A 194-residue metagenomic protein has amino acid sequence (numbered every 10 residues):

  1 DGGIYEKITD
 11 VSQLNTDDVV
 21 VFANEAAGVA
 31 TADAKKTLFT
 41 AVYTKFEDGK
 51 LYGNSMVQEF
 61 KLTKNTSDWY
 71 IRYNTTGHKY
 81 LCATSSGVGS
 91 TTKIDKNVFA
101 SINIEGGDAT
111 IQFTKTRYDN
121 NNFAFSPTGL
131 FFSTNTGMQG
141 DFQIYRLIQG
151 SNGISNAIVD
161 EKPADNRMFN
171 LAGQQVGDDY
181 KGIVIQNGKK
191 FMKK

Functional and structural regions predicted by a protein language model:
D1-G150: Lectin-like carbohydrate-binding module/patch detector with strong preference for beta-trefoil
P127, G140, L171-G173, Q186: Short, ordered coil/turn segments that flank beta-strands lining enzyme active or ligand-binding pockets
R146-A172: Residue-level detector of functionally pivotal "anchor" positions at catalytic/ligand-binding pockets or at interdomain
D179-K181: Extracellular Ig-like/FN3 beta-sandwich strand-entry sites
I183-K194: C-terminal tail/sorting-segment detector
